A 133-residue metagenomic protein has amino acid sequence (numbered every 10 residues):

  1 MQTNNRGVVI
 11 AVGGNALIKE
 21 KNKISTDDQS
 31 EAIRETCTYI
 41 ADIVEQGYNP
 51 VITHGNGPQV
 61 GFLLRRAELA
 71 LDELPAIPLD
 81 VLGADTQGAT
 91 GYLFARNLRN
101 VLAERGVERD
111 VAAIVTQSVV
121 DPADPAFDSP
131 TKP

Functional and structural regions predicted by a protein language model:
M1-T53, F62-L69: N-terminal glycine-/serine-/threonine-rich phosphate-binding loop
V9, G14-N15, G57, L74-L79: Generic secondary-structure boundary/loop-capping signal
G57-Q59, V119: Catalytic metal-binding/acid-base residues of hydrolase active sites
L69-P133: Ligand-binding beta-strand-loop-alpha-helix segment within the catalytic cores of soluble metabolic enzymes
